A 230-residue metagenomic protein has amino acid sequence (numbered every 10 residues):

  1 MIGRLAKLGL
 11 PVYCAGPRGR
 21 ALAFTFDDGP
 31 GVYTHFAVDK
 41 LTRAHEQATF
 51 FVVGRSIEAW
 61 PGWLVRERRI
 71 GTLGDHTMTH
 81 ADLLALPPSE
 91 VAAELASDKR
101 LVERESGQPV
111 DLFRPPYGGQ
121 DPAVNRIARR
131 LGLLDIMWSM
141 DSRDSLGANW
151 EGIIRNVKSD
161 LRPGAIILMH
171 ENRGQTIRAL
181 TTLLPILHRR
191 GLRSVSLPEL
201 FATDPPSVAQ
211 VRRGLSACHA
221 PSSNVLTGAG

Functional and structural regions predicted by a protein language model:
M1-L86, E90-Q108, A202: Active-site beta->alpha N-cap acidic-glycine motif
I2-G16, A44, E58, Q175-G230: C-terminal domain-boundary segment and adjacent tail
F26-D28, F51-R55, T77-M78, R114-G118 (+3 more regions): Active-site-proximal beta-strand/loop segments in catalytic clefts of secreted hydrolases
D27, L41, F50, L73-H76 (+7 more regions): Conserved, mostly hydrophobic/aromatic
D28-Y33, V52, A59, L146 (+3 more regions): Accessory recognition modules or surfaces
F36, K40-A44, W63-E67, L101-E105 (+2 more regions): Alpha-helical structural signal in soluble globular domains
R104-G119, N125-A128, G174: Basic- and aromatic-lined ligand-binding clefts that recognize polyanionic substrates
G119-D121, N125-D160, L192-D204: His/Asp/Glu-enriched short active-site or ligand-binding loop at hydrolase and phosphoryl-transfer sites
